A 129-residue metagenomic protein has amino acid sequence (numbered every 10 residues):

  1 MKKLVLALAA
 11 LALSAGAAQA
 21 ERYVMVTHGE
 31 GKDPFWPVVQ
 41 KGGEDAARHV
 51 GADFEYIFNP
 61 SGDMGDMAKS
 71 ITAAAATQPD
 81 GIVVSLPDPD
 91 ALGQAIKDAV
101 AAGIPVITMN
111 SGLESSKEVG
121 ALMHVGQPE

Functional and structural regions predicted by a protein language model:
K3-V5, L13, A18-E129: A residue-level marker of the well-folded mature domains of exported/periplasmic proteins
